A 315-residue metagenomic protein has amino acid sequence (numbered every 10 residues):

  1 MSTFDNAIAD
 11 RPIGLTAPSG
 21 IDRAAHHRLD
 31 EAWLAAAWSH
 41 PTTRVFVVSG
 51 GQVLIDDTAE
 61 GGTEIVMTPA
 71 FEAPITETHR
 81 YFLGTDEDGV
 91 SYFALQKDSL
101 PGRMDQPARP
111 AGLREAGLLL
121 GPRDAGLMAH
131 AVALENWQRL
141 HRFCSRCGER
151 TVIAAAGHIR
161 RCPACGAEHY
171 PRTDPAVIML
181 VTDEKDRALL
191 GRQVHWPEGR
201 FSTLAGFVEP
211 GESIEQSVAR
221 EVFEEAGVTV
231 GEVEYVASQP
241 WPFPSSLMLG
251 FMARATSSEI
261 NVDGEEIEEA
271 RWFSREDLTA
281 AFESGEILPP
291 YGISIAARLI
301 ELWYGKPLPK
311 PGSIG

Functional and structural regions predicted by a protein language model:
M1-H141, V152, W196-F201, D263-G315: Nudix hydrolase/Nudix homology domain
G62-M67, R160-A164, V233: Short Pro/Gly-enriched beta-strand edge/turn motifs at strand-loop
F82, F143, I178-L180, L190 (+2 more regions): Conserved hydrophobic/aromatic beta-strand scaffold that supports enzyme active sites
H130-L180: Cys/His-rich short segments
R160-S202, F207, T229-V230, A253: N-terminal strand-loop-strand
A167-Y170, Q239-S246: Acidic pyrophosphate-coordinating catalytic loop
S202-A237, F251, S257-E259: The catalytic Nudix box helix
L247-A270: Non-heme Fe(II)/2-oxoglutarate
